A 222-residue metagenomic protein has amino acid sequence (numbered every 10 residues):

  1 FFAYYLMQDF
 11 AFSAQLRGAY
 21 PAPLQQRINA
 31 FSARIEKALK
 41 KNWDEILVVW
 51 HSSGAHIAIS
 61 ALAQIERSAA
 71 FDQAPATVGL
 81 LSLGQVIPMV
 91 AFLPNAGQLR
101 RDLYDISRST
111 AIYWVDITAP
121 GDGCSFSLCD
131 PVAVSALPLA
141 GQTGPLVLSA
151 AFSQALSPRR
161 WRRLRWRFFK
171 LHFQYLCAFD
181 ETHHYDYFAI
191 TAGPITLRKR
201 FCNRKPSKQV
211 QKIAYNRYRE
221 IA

Functional and structural regions predicted by a protein language model:
F1-D44, L176-A222: Active-site catalytic motif of lipid deacylating hydrolases and related acyltransferases
R17, P21-A22, Q26-C124: Serine-dependent carboxylesterase/thioesterase catalytic core of lipase-like alpha/beta-hydrolase/SGNH enzymes
H51, H56, H172, H183-H184: Histidine (H) residue identity feature
D72-Q73, L93-N95, S127-V132, A140-G141 (+3 more regions): Surface-exposed beta-strand edges and their flanking turn/coil or helix-capping segments
P75-V78, P145-A150, K212-A222: Short, surface-exposed, charge-dense and proline/glycine-enriched linear segments
R101-W166, L171, L176, Y185-I190: A hydrolase-biased, glycine/serine/histidine/acidic-enriched motif that marks catalytic-domain neighborhoods in diverse
